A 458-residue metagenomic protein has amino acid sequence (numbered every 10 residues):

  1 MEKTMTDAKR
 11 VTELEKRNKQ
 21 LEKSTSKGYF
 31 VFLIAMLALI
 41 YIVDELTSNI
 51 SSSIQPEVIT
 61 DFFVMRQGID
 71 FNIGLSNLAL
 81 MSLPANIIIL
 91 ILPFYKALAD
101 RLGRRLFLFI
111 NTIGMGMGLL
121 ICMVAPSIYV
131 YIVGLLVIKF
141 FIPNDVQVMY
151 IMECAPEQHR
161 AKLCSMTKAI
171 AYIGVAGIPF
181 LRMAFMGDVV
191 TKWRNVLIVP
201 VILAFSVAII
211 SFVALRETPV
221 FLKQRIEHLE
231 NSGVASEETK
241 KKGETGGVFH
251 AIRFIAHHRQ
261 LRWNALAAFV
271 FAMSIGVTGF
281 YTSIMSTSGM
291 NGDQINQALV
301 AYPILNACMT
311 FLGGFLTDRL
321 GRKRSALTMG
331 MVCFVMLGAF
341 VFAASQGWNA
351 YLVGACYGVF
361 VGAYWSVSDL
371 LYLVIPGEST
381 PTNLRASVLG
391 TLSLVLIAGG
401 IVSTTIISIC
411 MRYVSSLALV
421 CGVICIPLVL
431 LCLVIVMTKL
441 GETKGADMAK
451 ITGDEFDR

Functional and structural regions predicted by a protein language model:
M1-S53: Cytosolic juxtamembrane N-terminal segment immediately preceding the first transmembrane helix of multi-pass
S51-S53, H257-F311: Extracytoplasmic gate region of multi-pass secondary transporters
S52-I91: Extracellular/periplasmic helix-loop-helix junction of adjacent transmembrane segments in MFS-like secondary
A79-A97, V300-G313: Central cavity-lining transmembrane alpha-helices of secondary-active solute carriers, predominantly the Major
I91-P126: Conserved MFS/SLC helix-loop-helix module at the cytosolic interface between two early adjacent transmembrane helices
I113-P126, V332-G347: C-terminal ends and interior cores of transmembrane alpha-helices in multi-pass membrane transporters/permeases
Y129-I142, A350-V367: Hydrophobic core of transmembrane alpha-helices in multi-pass small-molecule transporters, especially MFS/SLC-type
I142, H159-G187, L203-A204, L392-T404: Glycine-rich segments within core transmembrane alpha-helices of 12-TM secondary carriers
